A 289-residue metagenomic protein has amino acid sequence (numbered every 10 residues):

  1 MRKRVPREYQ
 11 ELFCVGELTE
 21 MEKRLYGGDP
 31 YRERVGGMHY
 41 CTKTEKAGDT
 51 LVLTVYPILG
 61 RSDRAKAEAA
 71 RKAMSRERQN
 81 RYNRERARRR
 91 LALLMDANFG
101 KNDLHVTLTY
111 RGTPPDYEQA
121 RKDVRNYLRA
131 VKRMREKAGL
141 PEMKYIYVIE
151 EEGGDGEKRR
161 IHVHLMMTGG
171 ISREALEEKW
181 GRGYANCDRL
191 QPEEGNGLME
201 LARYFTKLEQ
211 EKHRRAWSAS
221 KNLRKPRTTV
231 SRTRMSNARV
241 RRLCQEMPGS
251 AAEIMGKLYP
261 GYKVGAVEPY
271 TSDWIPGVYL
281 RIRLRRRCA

Functional and structural regions predicted by a protein language model:
M1-R159, G169-A289: Right-hand nucleic-acid polymerase module
